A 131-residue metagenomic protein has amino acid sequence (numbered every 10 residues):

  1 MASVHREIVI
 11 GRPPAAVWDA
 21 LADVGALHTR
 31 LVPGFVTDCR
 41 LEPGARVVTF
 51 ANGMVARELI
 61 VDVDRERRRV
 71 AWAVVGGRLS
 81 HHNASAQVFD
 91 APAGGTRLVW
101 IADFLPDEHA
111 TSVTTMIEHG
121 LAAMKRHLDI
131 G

Functional and structural regions predicted by a protein language model:
M1-R40: Hydrophobic ligand-binding cavity/cleft-lining segments
M1-S3, R67, H81, G95: A general secondary-structure signal for short beta-strands and their flanking turns/coil in non-transmembrane regions
V4-R6, E58, V70, A84 (+1 more regions): Hydrophobic residues positioned within well-ordered beta-strands of beta-sheet architectures
E7-G11, T49, L59, Q87: Generic structural detector for well-ordered beta-strands
G11-A15, D62-E66, V88-R97: A short, structured loop/turn motif at beta-sheet edges
G25-R78, N83: Glycine-rich portal/gate segments that line the openings of hydrophobic small-molecule binding cavities
V74-I130: Beta-strand/loop substructures that line and gate deep hydrophobic ligand-binding cavities in soluble
